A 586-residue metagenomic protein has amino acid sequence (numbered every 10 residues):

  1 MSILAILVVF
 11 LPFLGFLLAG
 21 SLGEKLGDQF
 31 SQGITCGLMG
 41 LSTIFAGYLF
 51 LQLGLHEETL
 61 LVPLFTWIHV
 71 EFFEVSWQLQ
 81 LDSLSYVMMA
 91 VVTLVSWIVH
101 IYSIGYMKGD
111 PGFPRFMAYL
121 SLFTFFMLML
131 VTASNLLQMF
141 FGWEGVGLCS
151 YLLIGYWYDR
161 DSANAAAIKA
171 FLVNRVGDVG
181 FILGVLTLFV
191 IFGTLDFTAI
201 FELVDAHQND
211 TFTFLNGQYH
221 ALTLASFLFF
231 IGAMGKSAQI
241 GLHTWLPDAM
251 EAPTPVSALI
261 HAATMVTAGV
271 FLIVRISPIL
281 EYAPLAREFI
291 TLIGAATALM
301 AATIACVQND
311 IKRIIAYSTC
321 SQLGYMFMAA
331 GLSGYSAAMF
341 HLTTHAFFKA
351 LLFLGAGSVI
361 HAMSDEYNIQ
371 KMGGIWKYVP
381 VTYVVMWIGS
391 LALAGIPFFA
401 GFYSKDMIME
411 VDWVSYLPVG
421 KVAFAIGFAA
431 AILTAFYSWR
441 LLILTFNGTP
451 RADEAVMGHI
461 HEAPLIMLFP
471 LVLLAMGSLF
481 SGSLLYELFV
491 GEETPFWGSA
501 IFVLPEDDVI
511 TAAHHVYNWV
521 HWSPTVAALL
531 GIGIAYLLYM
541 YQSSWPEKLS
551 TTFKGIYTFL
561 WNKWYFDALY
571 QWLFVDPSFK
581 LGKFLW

Functional and structural regions predicted by a protein language model:
M1-I6, L22-A118, I191-G217, T223 (+4 more regions): Transmembrane helix-loop-helix hairpins at membrane boundaries of multipass inner-membrane proteins
M1-L26, Q32-I34, L38-Y48, Q52 (+10 more regions): Alpha-helical transmembrane segments of multi-pass membrane proteins predominantly involved in bioenergetics
L38-G54, G177-V190, M386-A394, P470-V490 (+1 more regions): Hydrophobic alpha-helical membrane-insertion segments
G47, K349-L351, I432-L441, A528-K548: Hydrophobic alpha-helical membrane-embedded segments
T59-E74, D196-L215, S404-S415, E487-V516: Membrane-interfacial helical/loop segments at transmembrane boundaries in membrane proteins
F72, L488-V526, L537-W586: Aromatic-capped, Gly/Pro-kinked transmembrane alpha-helices
E74-V92, F214-A233, A423-A431, V509-I532: Hydrophobic alpha-helical transmembrane segments
I98-G142, L148-E462, I466, G477 (+1 more regions): Hydrophobic transmembrane alpha-helices and their helix-loop junctions in integral membrane proteins
